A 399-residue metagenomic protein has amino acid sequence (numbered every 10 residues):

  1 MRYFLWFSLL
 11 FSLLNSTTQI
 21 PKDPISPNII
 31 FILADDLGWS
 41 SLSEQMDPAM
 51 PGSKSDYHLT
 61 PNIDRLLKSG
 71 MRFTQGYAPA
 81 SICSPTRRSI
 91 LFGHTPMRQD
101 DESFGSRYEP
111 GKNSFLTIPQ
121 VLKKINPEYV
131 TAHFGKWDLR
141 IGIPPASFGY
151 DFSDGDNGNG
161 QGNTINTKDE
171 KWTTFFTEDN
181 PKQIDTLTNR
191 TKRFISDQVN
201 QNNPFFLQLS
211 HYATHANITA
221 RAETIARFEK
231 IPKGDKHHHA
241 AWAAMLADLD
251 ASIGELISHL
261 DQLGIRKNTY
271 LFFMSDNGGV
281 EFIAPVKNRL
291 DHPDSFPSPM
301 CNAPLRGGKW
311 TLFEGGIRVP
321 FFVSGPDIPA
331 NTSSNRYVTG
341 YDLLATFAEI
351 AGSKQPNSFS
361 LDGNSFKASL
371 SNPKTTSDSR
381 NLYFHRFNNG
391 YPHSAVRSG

Functional and structural regions predicted by a protein language model:
M1-Y3: Positively charged n-region of N-terminal signal peptides that target proteins for export
W6-T17: Hydrophobic h-region of N-terminal signal peptides that target proteins for export in Gram-negative bacteria
Q19-S398: Formylglycine-dependent sulfatase
